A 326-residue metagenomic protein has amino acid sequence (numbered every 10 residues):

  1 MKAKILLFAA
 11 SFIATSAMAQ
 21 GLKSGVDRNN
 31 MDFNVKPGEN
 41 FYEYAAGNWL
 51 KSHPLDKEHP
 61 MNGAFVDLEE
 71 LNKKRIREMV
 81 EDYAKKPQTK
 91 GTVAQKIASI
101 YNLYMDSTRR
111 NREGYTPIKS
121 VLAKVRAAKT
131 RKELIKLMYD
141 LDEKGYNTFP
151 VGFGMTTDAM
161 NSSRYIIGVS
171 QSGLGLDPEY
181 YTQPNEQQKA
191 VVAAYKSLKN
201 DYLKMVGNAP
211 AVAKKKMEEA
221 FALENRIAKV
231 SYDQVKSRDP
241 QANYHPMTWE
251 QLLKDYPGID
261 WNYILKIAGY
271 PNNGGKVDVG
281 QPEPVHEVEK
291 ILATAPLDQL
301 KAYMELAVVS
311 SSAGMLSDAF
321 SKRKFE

Functional and structural regions predicted by a protein language model:
M1-G21: Bacterial Sec-dependent N-terminal signal peptides
K4, Y44-A45, L198, L223: Generic structural signal for bulky hydrophobic/aromatic residues embedded in well-ordered secondary structure
T15-S16, P37-G38, V191: Generic detector of short, well-ordered, non-transmembrane alpha-helical segments enriched in hydrophobic residues
Q20-N29: Short, Gly/Pro- and small/polar-rich lid/capping loops
R28-N29, V35-P37: A charge-rich, low-complexity, intrinsically flexible signal that marks solvent-exposed coils, linkers, repeats
K36-E39, Y44-R109: Active-site-surrounding "flap" and adjacent substrate/cofactor-binding loops of secreted or lumenal enzymes, prototyped
Y83-E326: Noncatalytic, helix-rich "gating/capping" subdomain that lines the substrate-entry/channel surface of large enzyme
